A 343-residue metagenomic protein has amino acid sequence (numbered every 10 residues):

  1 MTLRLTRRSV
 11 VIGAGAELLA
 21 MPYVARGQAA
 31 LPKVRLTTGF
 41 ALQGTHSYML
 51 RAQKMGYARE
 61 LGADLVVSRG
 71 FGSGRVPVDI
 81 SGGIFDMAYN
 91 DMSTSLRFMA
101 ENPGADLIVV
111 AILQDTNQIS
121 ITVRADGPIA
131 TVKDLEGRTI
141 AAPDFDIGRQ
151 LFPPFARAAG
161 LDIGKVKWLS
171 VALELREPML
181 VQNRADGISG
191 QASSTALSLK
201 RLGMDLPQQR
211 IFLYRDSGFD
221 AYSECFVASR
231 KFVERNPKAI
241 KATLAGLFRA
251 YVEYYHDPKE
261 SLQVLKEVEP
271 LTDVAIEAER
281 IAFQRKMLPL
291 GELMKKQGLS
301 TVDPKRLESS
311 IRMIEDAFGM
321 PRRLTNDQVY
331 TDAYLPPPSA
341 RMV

Functional and structural regions predicted by a protein language model:
T2, S9-G27: N-terminal export signals
Q28-Q182, D186-S193, F212, D220: Short, glycine-/small- and polar/acidic-enriched structural segments that line small-molecule recognition paths
Q53-K54, R59, R157, K200-R201 (+2 more regions): Short polybasic/polar patches that bind polyanions
V66, G74, S170, F212-R215 (+2 more regions): Short linear loop/turn motifs
T94, N102-P103, L175-P178, R184-L271: Pocket-lining segment of extracytoplasmic ligand-binding domains
I163-K167, L206-R210, L271-A282, M320-Q328: Short, surface-exposed acidic
R235-A317: Secondary-structure end/capping motifs
L307-V343: Conserved C-terminal helix/tail region of periplasmic/extracytoplasmic solute-binding proteins
